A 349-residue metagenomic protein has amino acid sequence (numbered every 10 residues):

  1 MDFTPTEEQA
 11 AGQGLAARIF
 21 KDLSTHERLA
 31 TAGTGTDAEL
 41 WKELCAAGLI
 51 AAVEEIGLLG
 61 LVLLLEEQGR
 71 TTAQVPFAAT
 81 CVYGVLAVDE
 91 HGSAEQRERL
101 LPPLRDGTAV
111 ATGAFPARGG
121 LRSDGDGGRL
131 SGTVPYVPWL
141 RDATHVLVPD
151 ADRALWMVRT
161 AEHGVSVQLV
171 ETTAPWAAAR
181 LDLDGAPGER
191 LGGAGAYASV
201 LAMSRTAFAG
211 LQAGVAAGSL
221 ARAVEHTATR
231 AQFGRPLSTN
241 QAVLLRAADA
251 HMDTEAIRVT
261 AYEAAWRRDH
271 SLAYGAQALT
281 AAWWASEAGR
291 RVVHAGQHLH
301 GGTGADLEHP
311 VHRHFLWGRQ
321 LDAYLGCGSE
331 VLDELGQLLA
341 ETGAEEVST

Functional and structural regions predicted by a protein language model:
M1-T71, T206-T349: Alpha-helical interface subdomain recognition
A17, V88-D89, L101, V224: Non-transmembrane alpha-helical segments in soluble domains of secreted/periplasmic/extracellular proteins
R28, E90-Q96, A154, A217: Short helix-capping/linker segments at secondary-structure and domain boundaries
L44, V88-E90, P103, R267-R268: Hydrophobic side-chain positions on well-ordered alpha-helices, corresponding to helix-helix packing/interface faces
L58-V62, C81, R97: Amphipathic alpha-helical segments in well-structured domains
V75-A94: N-terminal glycine-rich flavin-associated loop
A94-E95, D126-G127, D269-Y274: Short, glycine- and charge-enriched coil/turn segments that flank and shape catalytic ligand pockets
R99-A221, E225, V347-T349: FAD-binding core of flavoproteins
